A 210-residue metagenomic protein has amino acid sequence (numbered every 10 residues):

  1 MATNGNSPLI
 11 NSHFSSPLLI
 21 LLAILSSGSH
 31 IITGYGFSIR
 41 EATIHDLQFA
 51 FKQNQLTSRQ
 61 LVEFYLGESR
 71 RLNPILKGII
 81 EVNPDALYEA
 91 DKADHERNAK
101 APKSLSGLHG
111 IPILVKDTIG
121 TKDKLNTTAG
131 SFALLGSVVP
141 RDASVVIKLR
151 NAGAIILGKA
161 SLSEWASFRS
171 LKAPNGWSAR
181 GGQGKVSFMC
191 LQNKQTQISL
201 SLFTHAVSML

Functional and structural regions predicted by a protein language model:
A2-K92, N98: An N-terminal boundary/leader segment
S26-S27, A101, D123-N126: A short alpha-helix capping/helix-coil boundary motif
R40, R59, R70-R71, R97 (+4 more regions): Arginine residue identity/basic-tract feature
S69, P102-S104, S144: Short, flexible, glycine/charge-rich loop motifs used to bind or transfer phosphoryl groups or to couple energy/partner
A93-P112: Immediate post-signal peptide segment of exported/extracytoplasmic ligand-binding proteins
G107-L210: Short glycine/serine-rich loop/turn segments
